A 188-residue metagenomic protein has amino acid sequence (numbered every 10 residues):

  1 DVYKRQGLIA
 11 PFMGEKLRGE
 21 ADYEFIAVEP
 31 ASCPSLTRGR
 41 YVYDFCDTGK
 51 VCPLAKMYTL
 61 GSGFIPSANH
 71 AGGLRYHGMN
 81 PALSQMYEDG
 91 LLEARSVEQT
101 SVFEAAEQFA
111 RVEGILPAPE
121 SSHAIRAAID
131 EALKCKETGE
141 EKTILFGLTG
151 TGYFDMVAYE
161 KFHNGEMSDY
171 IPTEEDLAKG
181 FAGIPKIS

Functional and structural regions predicted by a protein language model:
V2-Y3: Short, small-residue-biased leader/transition segments that mark boundaries at the very start of proteins
Q6, S35-T37, D155-V157: Short helix/loop capping segments that flank catalytic or ligand/cofactor-binding pockets
G7-F12, L74, R95-F109, L116 (+3 more regions): Metallocofactor- and cofactor-centric catalytic cores in central/energy metabolism, strongly enriched
G14-D22, A27-I115, K161-S188: Active-site/ligand-binding loops adjacent to catalytic centers
E120-S121, I125-I129, C135-T143, T151-Y153 (+1 more regions): C-terminal non-catalytic interaction/assembly regions of soluble proteins
